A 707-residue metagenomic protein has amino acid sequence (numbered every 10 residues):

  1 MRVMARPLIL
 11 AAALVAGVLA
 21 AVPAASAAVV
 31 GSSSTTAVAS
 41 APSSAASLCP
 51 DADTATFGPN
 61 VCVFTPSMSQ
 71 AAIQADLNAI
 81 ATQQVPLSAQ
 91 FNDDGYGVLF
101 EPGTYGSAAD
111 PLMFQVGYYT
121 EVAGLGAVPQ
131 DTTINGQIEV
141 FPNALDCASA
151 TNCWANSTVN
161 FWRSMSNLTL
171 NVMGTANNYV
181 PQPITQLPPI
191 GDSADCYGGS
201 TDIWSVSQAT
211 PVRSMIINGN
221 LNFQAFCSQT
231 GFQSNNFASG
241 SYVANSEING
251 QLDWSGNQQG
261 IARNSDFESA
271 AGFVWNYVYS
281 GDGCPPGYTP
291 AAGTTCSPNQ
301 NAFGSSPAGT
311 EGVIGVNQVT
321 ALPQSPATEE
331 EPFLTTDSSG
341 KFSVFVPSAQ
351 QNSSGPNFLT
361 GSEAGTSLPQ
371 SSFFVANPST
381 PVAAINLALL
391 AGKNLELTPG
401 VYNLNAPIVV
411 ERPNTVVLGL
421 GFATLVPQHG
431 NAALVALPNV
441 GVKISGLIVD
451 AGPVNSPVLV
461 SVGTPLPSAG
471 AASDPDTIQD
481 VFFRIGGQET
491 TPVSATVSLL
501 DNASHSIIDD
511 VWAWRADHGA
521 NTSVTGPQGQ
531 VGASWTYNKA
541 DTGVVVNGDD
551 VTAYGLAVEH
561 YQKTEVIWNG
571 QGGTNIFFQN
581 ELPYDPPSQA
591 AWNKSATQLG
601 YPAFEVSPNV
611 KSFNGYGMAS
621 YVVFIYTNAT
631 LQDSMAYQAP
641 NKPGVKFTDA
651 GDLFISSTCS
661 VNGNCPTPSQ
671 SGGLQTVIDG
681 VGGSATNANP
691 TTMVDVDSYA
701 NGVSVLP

Functional and structural regions predicted by a protein language model:
M1-V30: Secretory targeting and sorting signals
A37-A79, S348-P381: Right-handed parallel beta-helix/beta-solenoid
A52, L77, T82, P86-L99 (+11 more regions): Sequence-level preference for short, compositionally simple segments enriched in small aliphatic or small polar residues
F57-A71, A75, Y119-Q186, I190-A194 (+4 more regions): Right-handed parallel beta-helix/beta-spiral solenoid domain characteristic of secreted/periplasmic
P66-E121, A127-E139, P378-A383, A391-V416 (+3 more regions): N-terminal extracellular ligand-recognition/capping segment immediately after the signal peptide
G97, A176-N178, F223-Q224, V274 (+16 more regions): Structural detector of coil-to-beta-strand junctions
F100, V122, N160-M165, T210-M215 (+11 more regions): All-beta strand scaffolds that present successive hydrophobic residues in beta-strands
F273, A406, E411-N439, K443 (+1 more regions): Long amphipathic alpha-helical scaffold regions
